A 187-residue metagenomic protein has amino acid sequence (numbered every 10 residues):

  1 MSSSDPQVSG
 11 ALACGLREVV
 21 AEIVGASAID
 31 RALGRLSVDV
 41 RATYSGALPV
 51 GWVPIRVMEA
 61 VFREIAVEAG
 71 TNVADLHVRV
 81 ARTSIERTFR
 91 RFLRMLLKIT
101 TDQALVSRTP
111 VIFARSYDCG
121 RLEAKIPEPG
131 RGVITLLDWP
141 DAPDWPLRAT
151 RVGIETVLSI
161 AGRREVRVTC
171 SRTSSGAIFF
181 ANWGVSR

Functional and structural regions predicted by a protein language model:
M1-T71: N-terminal leader/assembly segments
S2-L16, A114-R148, L158-R187: Short terminal or interdomain "cap/linker" segment that borders an active site or interface and mediates
S27-D39, R79, R108, E165-G176: Short alpha-helical "patches" and their helix-cap loops
L36-S45, I85-R87, S174-G184: Short, mixed-charge aromatic SLiMs
A47-A149, S174: Amphipathic interaction/junction segments at domain boundaries or subunit interfaces
